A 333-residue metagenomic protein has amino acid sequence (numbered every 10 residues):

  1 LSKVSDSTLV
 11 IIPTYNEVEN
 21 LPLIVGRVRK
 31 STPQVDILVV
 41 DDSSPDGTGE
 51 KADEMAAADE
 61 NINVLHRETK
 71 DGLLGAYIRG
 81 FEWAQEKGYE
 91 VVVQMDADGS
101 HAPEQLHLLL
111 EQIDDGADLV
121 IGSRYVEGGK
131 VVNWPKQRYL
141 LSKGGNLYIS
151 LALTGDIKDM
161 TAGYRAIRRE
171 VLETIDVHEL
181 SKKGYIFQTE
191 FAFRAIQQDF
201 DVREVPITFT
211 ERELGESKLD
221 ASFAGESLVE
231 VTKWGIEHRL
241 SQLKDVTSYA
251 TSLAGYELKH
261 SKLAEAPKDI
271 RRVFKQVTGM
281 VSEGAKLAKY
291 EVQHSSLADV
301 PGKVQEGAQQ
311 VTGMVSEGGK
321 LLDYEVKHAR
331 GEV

Functional and structural regions predicted by a protein language model:
L1-S7, V177-H294, A298-V333: Hydrophobic helical membrane-anchoring modules
T8, V35, N61-N63: Short, conserved active-site loop motifs that form the nucleotide-linked donor/cofactor pocket
N16-K30: Short, well-formed alpha-helical segments that are part of the catalytic scaffolds of diverse glycosyltransferases
E19-L23, D46-M55: Acidic helix N-cap motif at the loop->helix transition within catalytic regions of sugar-transfer enzymes
S31-T32, M55, D59: Acidic-histidine catalytic/liganding microenvironments
Q34-S44, L65-H66, M95: Short beta-strand/loop segment that forms part of the nucleotide-sugar
D41-E50, T69, G99: A conserved acidic beta->alpha catalytic loop
N63-E86, V91, P103-Y185, R212-S222 (+1 more regions): Acceptor/aglycone-binding surface of glycosyltransferases and processive sugar-polymer synthases
